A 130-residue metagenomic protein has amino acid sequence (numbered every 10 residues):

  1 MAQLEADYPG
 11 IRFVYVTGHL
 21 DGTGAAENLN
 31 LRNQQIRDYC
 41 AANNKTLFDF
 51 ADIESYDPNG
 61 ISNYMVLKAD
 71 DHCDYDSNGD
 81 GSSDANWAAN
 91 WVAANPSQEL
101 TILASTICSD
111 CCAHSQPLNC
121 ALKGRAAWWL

Functional and structural regions predicted by a protein language model:
M1, N33, R37, G124-A127: Extracytoplasmic/secreted envelope proteins and their assembly/folding machinery, especially bacterial periplasmic
M1-Y8, R12, H19-A25: Catalytic cores of nucleophile-dependent amide-cleaving enzymes
Q3, Q34-Q35, Q98, Q116: Residue-identity detector for glutamine
E5, D38-Y39, N119-L122: A general structural signal for short secondary-structure junctions and capping/turn motifs
A6-V14, A42-L47: Loop/turn elements at helix/coil->beta-strand transitions in domains of secreted/extracellular proteins
G18-N59, H72-C73, S77: Substrate-gating cap/lid alpha-helix
L47, K68-L130: Histidine-centered active-site loop/cap adjacent to the catalytic His in serine esterases/O-acetyl transfer systems
Y64-M65: Mature extracytoplasmic or otherwise solvent-exposed domains
